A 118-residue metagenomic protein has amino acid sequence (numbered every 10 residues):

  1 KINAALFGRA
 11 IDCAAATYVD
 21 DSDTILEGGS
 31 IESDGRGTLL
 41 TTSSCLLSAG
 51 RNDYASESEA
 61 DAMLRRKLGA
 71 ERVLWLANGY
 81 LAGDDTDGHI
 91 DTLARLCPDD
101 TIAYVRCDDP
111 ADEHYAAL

Functional and structural regions predicted by a protein language model:
K1-L118: The feature marks the mature, well-folded catalytic cores of soluble enzymes
